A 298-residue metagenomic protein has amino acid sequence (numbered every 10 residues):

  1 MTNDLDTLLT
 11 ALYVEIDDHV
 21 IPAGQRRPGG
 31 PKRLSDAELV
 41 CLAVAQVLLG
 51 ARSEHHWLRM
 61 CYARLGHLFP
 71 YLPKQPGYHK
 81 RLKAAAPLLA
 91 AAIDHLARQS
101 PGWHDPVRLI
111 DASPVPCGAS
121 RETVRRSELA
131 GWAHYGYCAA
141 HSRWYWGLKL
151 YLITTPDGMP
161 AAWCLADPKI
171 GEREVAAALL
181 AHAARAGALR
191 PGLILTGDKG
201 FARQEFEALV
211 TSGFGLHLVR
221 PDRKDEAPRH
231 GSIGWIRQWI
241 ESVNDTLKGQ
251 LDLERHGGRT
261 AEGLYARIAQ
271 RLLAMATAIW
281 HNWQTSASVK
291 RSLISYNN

Functional and structural regions predicted by a protein language model:
M1-N298: Short alpha-helical elements
